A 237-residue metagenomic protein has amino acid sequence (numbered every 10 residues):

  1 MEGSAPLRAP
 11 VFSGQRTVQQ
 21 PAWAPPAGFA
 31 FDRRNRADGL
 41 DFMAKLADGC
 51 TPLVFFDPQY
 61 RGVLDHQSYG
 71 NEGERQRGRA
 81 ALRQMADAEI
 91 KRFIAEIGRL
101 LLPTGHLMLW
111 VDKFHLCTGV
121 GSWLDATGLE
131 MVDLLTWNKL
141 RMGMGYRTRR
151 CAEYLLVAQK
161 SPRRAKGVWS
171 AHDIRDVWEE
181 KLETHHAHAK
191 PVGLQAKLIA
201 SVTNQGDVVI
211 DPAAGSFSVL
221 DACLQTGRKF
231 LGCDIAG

Functional and structural regions predicted by a protein language model:
E2-Q20, F29, F55-F56, Y60 (+3 more regions): Class I S-adenosyl-L-methionine
G14-M43: S-adenosyl-L-methionine
W23-G28, D32, G49, T104 (+1 more regions): Glycine-centered loop/turn motifs
R34, M85-R92, A187-L194: Soluble or luminal CAZymes and related metallo-dependent hydrolases
G39, A47-H106: SAM-dependent methyltransferase catalytic-core segment centered on the flexible catalytic loop and adjoining short
A44, T118, D221: Alpha-helical elements of the RecA-like P-loop NTPase motor core of helicases
K45-A47, R99-L100, L198-N204: Glycine-rich helix-loop-beta junction characteristic of Rossmann-like nucleotide cofactor-binding loops
R83-L140: Conserved Class I SAM-dependent methyltransferase catalytic core
